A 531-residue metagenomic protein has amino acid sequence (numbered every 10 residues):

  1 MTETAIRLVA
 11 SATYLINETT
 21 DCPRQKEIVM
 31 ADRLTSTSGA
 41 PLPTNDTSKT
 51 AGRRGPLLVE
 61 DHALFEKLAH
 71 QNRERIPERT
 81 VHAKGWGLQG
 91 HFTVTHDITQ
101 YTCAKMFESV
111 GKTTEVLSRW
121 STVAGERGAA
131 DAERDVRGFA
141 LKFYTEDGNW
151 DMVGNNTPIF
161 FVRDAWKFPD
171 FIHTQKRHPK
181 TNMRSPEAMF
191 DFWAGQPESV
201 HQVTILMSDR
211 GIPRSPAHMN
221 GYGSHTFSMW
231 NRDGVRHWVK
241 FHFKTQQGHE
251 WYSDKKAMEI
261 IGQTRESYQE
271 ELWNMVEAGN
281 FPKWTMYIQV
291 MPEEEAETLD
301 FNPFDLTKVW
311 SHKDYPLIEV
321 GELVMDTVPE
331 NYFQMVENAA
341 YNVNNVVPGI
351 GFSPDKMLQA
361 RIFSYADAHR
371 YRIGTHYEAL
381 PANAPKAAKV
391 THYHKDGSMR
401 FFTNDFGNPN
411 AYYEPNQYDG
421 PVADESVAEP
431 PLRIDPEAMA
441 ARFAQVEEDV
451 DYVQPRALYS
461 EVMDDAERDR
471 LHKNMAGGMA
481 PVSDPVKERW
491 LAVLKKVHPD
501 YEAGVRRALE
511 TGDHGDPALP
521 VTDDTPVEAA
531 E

Functional and structural regions predicted by a protein language model:
M1-V29: N-terminal amphipathic/basic-hydrophobic helices that include classical n-h-c signal peptides and signal-anchor
C22-E531: Active-site-adjacent core segments of small-molecule enzymes
